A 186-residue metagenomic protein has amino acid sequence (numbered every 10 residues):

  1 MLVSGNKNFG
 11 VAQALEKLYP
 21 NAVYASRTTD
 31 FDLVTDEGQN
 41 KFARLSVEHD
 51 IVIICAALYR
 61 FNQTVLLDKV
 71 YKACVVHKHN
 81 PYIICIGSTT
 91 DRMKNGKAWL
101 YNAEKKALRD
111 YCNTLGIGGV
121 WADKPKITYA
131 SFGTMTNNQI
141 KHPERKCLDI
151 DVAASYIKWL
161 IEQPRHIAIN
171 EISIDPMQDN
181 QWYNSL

Functional and structural regions predicted by a protein language model:
M1-Y24: Canonical Rossmann dinucleotide-binding motif of NAD(H)/NADP(H)-dependent dehydrogenases/reductases, specifically
N21-R44, L58, N62-V65: Adenosine-cofactor binding site in Rossmann-like domains, unifying the SAM/SAH pocket of S-adenosylmethionine-dependent
R27-T29, L33, S88, A130-T134: Active-site loop/turn elements of alpha/beta-hydrolase fold enzymes, especially the short glycine-/histidine-rich
D50-I51, Y82: Structural motif
I53-F61, G87-T90: Conserved NAD(P)H cofactor-binding loop of Rossmann-fold oxidoreductase domains
K72-V76, Y82-W121, G133-K146: Catalytic loop of short-chain dehydrogenase/reductase
G118-F132, H166-S173: Conserved Rossmann-fold SDR core element
H142-L186: C-terminal helical subdomain
